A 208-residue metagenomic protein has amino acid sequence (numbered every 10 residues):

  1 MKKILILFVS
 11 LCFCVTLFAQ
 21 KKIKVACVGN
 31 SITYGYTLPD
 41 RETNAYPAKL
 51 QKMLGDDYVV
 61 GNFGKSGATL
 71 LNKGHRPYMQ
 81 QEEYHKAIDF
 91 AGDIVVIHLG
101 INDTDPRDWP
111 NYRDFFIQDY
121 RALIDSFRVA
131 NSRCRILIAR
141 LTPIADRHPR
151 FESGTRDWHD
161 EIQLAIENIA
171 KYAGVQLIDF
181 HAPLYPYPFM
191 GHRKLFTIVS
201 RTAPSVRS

Functional and structural regions predicted by a protein language model:
M1-K21: Bacterial Sec-dependent N-terminal signal peptides
V9, D56, G92, S132-R133 (+1 more regions): Proline-centered flexible-loop/turn and helix-kink motifs
K21, L38, L141-S208: Catalytic His-Asp segment of secreted/periplasmic serine-dependent ester chemistry enzymes
K22-C27, I32-Q118: Conserved SGNH/GDSL esterase-like catalytic core that processes O-acyl groups on lipids and polysaccharides
L54, A130-S132, A173: Helix C-cap/helix->beta junction micro-motif
V59-G61, R135, G174-D179: Conserved beta-strand segments of alpha/beta enzyme cores
Y84, Y120-D125, Q163: Generic structural signal for well-ordered alpha-helices, preferentially at hydrophobic/aromatic core positions
H98-T104, D125-D160: Active-site segments of SGNH/GDSL-like serine hydrolases that catalyze O-acetyl group transfer/hydrolysis on lipids
